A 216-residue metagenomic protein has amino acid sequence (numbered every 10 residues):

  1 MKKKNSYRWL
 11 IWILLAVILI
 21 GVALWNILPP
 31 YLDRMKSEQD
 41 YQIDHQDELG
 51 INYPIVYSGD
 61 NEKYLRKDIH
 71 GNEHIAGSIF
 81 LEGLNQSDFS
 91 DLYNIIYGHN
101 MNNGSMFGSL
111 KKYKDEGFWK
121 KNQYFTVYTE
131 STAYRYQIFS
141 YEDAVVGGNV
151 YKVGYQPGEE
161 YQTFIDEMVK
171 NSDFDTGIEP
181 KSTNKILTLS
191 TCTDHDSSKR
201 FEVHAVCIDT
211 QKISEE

Functional and structural regions predicted by a protein language model:
M1-V17: N-terminal Sec-pathway targeting helices
I13-I27: N-terminal type II signal-anchor transmembrane helix that functions as the membrane-insertion/stop-transfer segment
A23-E216: Solvent-exposed, non-transmembrane regions of membrane-associated and secreted proteins
